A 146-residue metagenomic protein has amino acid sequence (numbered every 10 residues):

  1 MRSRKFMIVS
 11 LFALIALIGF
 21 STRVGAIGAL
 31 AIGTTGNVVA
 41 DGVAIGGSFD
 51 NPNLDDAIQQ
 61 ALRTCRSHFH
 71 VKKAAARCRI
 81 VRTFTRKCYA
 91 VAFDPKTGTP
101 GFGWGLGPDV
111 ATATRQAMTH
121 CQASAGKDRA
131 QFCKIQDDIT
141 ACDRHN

Functional and structural regions predicted by a protein language model:
M1-S10: Bacterial N-terminal signal peptides that target proteins for export
V9-G19: Bacterial N-terminal signal peptides
R23-N146: Secreted/extracellular ectodomain signature
